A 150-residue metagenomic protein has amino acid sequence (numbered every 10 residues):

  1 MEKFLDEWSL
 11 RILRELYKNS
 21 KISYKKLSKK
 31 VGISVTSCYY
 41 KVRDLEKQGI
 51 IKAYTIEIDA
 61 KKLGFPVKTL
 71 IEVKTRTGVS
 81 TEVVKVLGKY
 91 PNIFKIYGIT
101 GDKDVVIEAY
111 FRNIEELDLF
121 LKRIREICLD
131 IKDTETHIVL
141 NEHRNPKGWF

Functional and structural regions predicted by a protein language model:
M1-F150: A compositional/biophysical signature of low hydrophobicity enriched in polar/charged and small residues
